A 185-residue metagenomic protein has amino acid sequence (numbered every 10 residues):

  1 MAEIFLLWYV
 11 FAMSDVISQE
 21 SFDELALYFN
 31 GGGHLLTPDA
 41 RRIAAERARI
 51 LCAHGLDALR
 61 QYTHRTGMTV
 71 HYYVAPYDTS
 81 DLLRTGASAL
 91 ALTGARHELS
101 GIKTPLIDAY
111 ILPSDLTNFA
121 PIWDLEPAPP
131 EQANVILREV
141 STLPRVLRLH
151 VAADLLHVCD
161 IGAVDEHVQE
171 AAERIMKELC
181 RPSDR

Functional and structural regions predicted by a protein language model:
M1-I17: Basic, Lys/Arg-rich alpha-helical nucleic-acid-recognition elements, primarily the DNA-binding modules of transcription
D15-S18, A40-A44, C52, I161-V168: Intrinsic-disorder-associated interaction segments
Q19-F22, A89, G101, D184: Compositionally biased regions
Y28, R47-L51, Y62, L155 (+1 more regions): Residues that form generic nucleotide/phosphate-binding pockets
G31-L143: Short gly/ser-rich loop at a beta-strand->alpha-helix junction or flexible surface loop bordering the NTP-binding
P113-R185: C-terminal regulatory/effector modules of DNA-binding transcriptional regulators
